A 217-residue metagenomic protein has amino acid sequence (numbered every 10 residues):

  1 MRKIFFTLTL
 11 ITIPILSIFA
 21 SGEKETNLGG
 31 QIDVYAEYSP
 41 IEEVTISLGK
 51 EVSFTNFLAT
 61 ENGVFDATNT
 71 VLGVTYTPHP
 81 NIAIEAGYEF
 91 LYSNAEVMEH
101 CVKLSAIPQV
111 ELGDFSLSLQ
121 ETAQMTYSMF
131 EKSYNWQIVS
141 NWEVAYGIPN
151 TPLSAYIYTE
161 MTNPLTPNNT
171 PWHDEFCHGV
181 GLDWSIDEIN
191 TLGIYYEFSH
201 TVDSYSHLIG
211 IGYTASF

Functional and structural regions predicted by a protein language model:
M1-K24: Cleavable N-terminal export/targeting peptides
I18-E61: Short glycine/proline- and aromatic-enriched beta-strand/turn motifs that initiate or cap beta-hairpins
L28-I32, D66-T70, M98-V102, K132-I138 (+2 more regions): Residues that define the transmembrane beta-barrel architecture of outer-membrane proteins
V34-Y38, L72-Y76, L104-V110, S140-Y146 (+2 more regions): Residues on the lipid-exposed face of transmembrane beta-strands in outer-membrane beta-barrel proteins
E42-L48, P80-A86, G113-L117, N150-A155 (+1 more regions): Repeated loop/turn-to-beta-strand initiation elements of outer-membrane beta-barrel proteins
K50-N56, Y88-N94, V110-L112, A123-M129 (+3 more regions): Transmembrane beta-strands of outer-membrane beta-barrel pores
E61-Q109: Hydrophobic/aromatic-rich structural module bridging two neighboring secondary-structure elements via a short loop
I157, P167-F217: Predominantly the C-terminal beta-signal and adjacent terminal strand-loop region of outer-membrane beta-barrel
